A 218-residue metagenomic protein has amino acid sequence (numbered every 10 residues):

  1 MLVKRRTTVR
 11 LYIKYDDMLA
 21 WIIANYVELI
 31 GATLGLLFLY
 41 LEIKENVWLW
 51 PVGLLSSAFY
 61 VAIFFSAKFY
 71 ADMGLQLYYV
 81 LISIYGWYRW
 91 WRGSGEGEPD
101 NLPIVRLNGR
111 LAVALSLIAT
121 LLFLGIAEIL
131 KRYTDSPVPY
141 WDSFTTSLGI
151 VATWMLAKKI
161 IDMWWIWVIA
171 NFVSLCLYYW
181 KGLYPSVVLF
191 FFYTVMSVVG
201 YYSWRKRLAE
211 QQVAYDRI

Functional and structural regions predicted by a protein language model:
V9-R10: Short, low-complexity intrinsically disordered segments enriched in A/P/G/S/L with frequent Arg, especially at protein
I13-E45, L49, G93-G97, N101-I218: Polytopic alpha-helical membrane-helix bundles and their juxtamembrane interface segments in multi-pass membrane
W48, Y60-Y78: Helix-loop junctions on the outward
G53, L75-Q76, L189-F190: Residue-level recognition of transmembrane alpha-helices in multi-pass small-molecule transporters/permeases
S56-K68, L121-E128: Membrane-embedded alpha-helical segments in integral membrane proteins
A67, Y79-I82, E98-I104: Interfacial loop at the N-terminal end of multi-pass membrane proteins
Y78-G95: Membrane-water interface of transmembrane alpha-helices
